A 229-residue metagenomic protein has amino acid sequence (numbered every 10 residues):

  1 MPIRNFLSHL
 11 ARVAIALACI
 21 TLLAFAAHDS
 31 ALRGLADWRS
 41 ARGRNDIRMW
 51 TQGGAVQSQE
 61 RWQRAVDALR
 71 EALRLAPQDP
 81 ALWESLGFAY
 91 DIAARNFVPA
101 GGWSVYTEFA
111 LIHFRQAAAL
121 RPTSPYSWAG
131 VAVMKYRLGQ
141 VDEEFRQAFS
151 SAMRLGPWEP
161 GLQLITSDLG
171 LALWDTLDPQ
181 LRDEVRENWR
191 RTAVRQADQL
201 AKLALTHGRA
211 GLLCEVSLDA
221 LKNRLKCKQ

Functional and structural regions predicted by a protein language model:
A11-S30: Hydrophobic membrane-insertion alpha-helices, especially the h-region of bacterial N-terminal signal peptides
G43-R44, R48-Q57, G87, D91-G101 (+3 more regions): Short coil/turn linking the two alpha-helices of tandem helical-hairpin repeats
G54-A68, G102-F109, D142: Helix-turn-helix repeat elements of alpha-solenoid scaffolds
E71-A72, Q116-A117, S151-A152, T192: Canonical positions in the second alpha-helix
A172-Q229: Terminal, low-structured helical/coil segments at or just beyond the last alpha-helical repeat
